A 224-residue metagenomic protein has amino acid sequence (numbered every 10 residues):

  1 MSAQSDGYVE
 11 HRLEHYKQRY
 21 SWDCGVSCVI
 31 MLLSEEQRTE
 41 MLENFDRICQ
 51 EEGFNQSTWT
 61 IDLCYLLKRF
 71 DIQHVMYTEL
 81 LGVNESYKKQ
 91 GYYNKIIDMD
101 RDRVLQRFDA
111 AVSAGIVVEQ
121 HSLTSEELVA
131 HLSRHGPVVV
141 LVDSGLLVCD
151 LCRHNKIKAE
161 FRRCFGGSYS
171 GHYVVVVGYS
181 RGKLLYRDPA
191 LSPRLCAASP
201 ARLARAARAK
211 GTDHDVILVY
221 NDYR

Functional and structural regions predicted by a protein language model:
M1, A130-V139, D143-R224: Noncatalytic regulatory segments and standalone regulatory/sensor domains
M1-N84, D100, A111-V112, A130-H135: Active-site nucleophile-adjacent alpha helix/oxyanion-hole segment immediately C-terminal to the catalytic cysteine
Y8, Y16, Y20, Y65 (+8 more regions): Sequence-level detector for tyrosine residue identity
R19, Q120-L123, A198: Short coil/turn linker and secondary-structure boundary residues
E36-Q37, S86, C152, D188: Short linear functional motifs in flexible/disordered or boundary regions
C64, K68-S168: Predominantly the structural core of cysteine protease catalytic domains
